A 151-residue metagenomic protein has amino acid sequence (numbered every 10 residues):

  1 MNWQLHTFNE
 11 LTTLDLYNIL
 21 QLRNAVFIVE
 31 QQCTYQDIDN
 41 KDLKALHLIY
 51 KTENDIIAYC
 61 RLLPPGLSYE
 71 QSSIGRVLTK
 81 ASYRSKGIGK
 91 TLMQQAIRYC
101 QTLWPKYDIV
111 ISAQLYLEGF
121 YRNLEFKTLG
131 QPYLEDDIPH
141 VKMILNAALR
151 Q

Functional and structural regions predicted by a protein language model:
M1-H47, K51-I56: Short amphipathic alpha-helix that is part of the acyltransferase structural core
I38-L43, G66, L134-D136: A short beta-turn/loop motif at secondary-structure boundaries
I49, D55-P65, Q71-S73, L78: Conserved beta-strand in the GNAT
P65-I74, R84, L103-Y107, D137-P139: A conserved beta-turn-beta hairpin within the catalytic core of GNAT-like acetyltransferases that forms part
T79, S85-R98: Conserved acetyl-CoA-binding loop-helix of GNAT-fold acetyltransferases
S85, K90, F120, G130-Y133: C-terminal structural segments of small proteins and small subunits
M93, C100-A113: Conserved GNAT acetyl-CoA-binding A-motif
V110-S112, R122, K127-K142: Conserved catalytic-core motifs of GNAT/GCN5-like acyltransferases
